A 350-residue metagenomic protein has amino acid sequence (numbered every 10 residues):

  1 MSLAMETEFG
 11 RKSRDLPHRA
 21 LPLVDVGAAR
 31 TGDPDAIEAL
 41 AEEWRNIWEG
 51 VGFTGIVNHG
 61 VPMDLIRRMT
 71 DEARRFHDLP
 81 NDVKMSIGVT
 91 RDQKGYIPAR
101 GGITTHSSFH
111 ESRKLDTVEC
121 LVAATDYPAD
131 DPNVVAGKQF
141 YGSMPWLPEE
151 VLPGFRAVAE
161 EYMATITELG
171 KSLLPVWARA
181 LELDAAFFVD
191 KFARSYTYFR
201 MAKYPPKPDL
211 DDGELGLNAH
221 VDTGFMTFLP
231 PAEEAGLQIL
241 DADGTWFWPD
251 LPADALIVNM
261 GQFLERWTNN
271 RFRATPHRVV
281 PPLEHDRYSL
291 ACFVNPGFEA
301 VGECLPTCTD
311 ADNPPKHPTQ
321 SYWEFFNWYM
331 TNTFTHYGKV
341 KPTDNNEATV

Functional and structural regions predicted by a protein language model:
M1-V350: Peripheral, non-catalytic segments flanking oxidoreductase cores
